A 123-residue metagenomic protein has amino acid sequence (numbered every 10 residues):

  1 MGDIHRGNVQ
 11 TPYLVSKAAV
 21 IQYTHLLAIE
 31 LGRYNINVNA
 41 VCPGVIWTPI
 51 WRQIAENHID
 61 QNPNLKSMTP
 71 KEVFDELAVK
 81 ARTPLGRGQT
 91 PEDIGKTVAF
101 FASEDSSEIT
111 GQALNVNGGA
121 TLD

Functional and structural regions predicted by a protein language model:
M1-A19, T24-H25, I29-R33, V45-I46: Catalytic loop of short-chain dehydrogenase/reductase
H5, V98-A99, T110-D123: Short C-terminal tail/terminal secondary-structure segment of NAD(P)H-dependent dehydrogenase/reductase domains
T24-H25, G95-V98, A102: Short-chain dehydrogenase/reductase
G32, N37, I109-G111: Short, small/polar-rich loop/turn modules that mediate ligand/substrate recognition or access, typified
N37-P43, W47, A102, N115-N117: Conserved SDR Rossmann-fold cofactor-binding beta-strand/turn motif
C42-Q53, N57, Q61-N62: Short, flexible catalytic-loop segment of classical short-chain dehydrogenase/reductase
N57-H58, P63-E76: C-terminal beta-strand-loop-alpha-helix "lid" module of Rossmann-like NAD(P)-dependent dehydrogenases
P70-K71, T83-I94, D105: A conserved structural motif in NAD(P)-dependent oxidoreductases
